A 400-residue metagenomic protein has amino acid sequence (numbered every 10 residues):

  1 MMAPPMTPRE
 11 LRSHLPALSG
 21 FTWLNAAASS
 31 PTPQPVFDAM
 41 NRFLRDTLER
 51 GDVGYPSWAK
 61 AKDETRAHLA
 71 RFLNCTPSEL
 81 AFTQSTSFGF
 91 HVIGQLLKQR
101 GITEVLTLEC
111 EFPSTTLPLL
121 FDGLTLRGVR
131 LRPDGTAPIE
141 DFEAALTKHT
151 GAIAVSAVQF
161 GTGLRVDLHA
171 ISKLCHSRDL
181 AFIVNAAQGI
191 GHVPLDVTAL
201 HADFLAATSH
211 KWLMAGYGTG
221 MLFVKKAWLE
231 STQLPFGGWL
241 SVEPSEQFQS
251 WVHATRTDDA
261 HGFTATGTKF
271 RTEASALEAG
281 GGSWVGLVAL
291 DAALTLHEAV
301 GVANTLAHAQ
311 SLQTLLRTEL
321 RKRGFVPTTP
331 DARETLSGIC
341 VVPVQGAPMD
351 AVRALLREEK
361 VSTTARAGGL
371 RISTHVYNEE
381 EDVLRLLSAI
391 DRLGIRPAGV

Functional and structural regions predicted by a protein language model:
M1-V400: Pyridoxal 5′-phosphate
